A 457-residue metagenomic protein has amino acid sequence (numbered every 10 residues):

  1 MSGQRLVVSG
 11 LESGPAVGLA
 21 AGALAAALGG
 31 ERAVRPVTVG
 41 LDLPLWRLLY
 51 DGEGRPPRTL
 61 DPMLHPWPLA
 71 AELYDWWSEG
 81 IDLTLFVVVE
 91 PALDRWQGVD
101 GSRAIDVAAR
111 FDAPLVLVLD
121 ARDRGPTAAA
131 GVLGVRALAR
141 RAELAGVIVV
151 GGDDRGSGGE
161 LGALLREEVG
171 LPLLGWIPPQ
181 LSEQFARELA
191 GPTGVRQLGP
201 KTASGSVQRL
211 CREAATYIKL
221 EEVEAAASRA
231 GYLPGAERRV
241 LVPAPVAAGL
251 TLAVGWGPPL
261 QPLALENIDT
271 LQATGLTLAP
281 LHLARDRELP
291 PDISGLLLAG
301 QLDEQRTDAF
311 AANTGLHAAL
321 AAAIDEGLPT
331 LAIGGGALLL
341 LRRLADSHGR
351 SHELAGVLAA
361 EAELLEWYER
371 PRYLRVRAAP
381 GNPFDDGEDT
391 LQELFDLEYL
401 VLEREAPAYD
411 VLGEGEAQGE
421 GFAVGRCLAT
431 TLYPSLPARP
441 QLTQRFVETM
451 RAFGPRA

Functional and structural regions predicted by a protein language model:
S2-F111, L119-E143, R155-G159: ATP-dependent carboxylate-amine ligase catalytic core
V7, L83-V87, V116-V118, I148 (+4 more regions): Structural motif
T38, P172-L181, T277-A284: Beta-strand->loop->alpha-helix junctions that form or flank phosphate-binding loops in nucleotide-handling enzymes
A113, L171, D325-P329: A short helix->loop->beta-strand "cap" motif at the edges of active sites that frequently abuts
G125-A244: Internal gly/pro-rich beta-alpha loop/helix module that stabilizes soluble enzyme cofactors or their anionic handles
P245-A247, Q261-T270, L364-A457: C-terminal and late-domain segments of enzyme folds
A248-A323: Phosphate-binding active sites in nucleotide-utilizing proteins
L302-G381: Cysteine-nucleophile active-site neighborhood
